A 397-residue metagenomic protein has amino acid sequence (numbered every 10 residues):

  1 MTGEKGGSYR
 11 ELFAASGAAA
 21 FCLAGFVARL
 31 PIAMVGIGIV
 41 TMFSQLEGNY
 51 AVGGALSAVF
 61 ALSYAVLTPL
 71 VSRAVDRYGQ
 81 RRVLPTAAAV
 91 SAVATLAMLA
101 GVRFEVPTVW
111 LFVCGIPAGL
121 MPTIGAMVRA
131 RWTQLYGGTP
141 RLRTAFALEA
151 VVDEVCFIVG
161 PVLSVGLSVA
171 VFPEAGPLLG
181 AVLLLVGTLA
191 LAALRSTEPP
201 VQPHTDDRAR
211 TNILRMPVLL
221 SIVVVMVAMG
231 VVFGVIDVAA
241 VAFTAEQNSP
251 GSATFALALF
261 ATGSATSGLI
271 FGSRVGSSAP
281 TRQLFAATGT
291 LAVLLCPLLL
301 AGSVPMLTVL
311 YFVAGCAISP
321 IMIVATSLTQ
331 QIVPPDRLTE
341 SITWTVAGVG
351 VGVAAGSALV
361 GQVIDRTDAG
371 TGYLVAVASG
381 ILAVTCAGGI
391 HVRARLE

Functional and structural regions predicted by a protein language model:
E4-A65, I213-A256: Helix-loop boundary and gating motifs at the non-cytosolic
V66-Q80, S168, T266-P280, I364: Helix-to-loop junctions at the C-terminal end of transmembrane segments in multipass secondary transporters
A89-E105, T290-G302: C-terminal ends and interior cores of transmembrane alpha-helices in multi-pass membrane transporters/permeases
P107, V169-V182, Q362-G380: A membrane-interface helix-boundary motif in multi-pass transporters
G115-V155: Cytoplasmic helix-loop-helix junction between adjacent transmembrane helices in 12-TM secondary transporters
P122-Y136, A240, P320-V333: Intracellular juxtamembrane helix-capping segments at the cytosolic ends of symmetry-related transmembrane helices
T281-A325: C-terminal transmembrane helical hairpin of 12-TM major facilitator-type secondary transporters
D336-T367: A late C-terminal transmembrane helix in Major Facilitator Superfamily
